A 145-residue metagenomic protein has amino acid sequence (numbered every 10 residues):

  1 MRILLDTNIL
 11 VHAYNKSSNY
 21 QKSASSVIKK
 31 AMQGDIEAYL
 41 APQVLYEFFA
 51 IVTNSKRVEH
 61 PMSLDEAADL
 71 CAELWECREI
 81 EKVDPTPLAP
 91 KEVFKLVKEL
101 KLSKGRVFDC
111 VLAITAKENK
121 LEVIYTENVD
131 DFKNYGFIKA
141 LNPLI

Functional and structural regions predicted by a protein language model:
M1-L40, S55-D69: Short, well-structured N-terminal submotif of metal-dependent ribonuclease cores
R2, C110-I145: Acidic, PIN/NYN-like endoribonuclease modules and their adjacent C-terminal/linker elements
T7, P42, R106-C110: Conserved glycosyltransferase catalytic-site signature
H12-Y14, I51, Y135: Residues that scaffold the ATP/ADP-binding catalytic core of kinase and kinase-like folds
Y39-P42, T126: Short beta-strand segments at enzyme active-site cores
I80-V123, E127: Active-site neighborhoods of divalent-metal-dependent phosphate/nucleic-acid chemistry enzymes
